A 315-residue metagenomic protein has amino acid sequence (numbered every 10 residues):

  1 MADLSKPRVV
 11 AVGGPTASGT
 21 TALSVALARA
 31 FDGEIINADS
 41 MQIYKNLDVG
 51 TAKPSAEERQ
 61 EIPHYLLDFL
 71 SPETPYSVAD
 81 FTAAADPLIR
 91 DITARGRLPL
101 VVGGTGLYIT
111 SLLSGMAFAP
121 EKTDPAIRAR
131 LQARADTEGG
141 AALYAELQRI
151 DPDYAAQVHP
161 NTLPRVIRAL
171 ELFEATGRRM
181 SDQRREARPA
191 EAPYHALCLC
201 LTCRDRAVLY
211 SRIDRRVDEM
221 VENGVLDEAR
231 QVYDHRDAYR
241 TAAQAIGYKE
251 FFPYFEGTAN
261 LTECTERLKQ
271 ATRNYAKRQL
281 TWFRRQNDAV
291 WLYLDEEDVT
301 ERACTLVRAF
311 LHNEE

Functional and structural regions predicted by a protein language model:
M1-E315: Phosphate/pyrophosphate-binding catalytic cores of soluble transferases and nucleic-acid-acting enzymes
